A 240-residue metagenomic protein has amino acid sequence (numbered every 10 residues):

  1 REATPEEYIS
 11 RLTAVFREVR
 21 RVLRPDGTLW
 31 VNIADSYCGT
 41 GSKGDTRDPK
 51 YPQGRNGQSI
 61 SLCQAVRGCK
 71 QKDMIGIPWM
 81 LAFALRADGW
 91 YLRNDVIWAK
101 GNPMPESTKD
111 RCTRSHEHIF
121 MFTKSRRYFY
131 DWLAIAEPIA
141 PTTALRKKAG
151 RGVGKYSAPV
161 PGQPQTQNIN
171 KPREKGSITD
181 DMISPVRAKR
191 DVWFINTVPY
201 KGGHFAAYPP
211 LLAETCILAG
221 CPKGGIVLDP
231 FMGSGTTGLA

Functional and structural regions predicted by a protein language model:
R1-A240: Core catalytic lobe of class I
